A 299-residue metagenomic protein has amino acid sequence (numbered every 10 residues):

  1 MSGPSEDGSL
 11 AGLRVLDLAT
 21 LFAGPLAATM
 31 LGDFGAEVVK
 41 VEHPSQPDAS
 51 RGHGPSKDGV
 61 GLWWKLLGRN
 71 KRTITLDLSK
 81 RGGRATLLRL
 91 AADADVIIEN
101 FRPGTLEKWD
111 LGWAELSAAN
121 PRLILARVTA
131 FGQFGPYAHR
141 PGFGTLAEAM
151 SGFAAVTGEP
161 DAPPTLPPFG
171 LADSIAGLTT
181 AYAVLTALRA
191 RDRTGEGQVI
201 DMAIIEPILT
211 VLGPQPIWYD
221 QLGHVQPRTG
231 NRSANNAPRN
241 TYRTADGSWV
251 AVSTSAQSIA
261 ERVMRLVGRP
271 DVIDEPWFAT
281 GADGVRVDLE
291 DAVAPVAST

Functional and structural regions predicted by a protein language model:
M1-E196: N-terminal helix-loop segment corresponding to the beta1-alpha1 unit of nucleotide/adenylate-binding folds
S45, F131-G132, I204-L209, D246-S248 (+1 more regions): Glycine-rich beta-alpha junction loops
Q46, S233-N235, T244: A short catalytic or substrate-binding loop motif that flags glycine-/basic-rich loops and adjacent residues that bind
P47-A49, D220-Q226: Short Pro/Gly-enriched beta-strand edge/turn motifs at strand-loop
W64, T229-A234, N240-T241: Short Gly/Pro-enriched turn/cap motifs at secondary-structure boundaries
Q133, D161-L171, D192-I208, P227-A234 (+1 more regions): Conserved Rossmann-fold dehydrogenase catalytic segment
G177-G197, T210-L222, M264-P270, E275: Oxidoreductase and adenylate-handling cofactor-binding alpha/beta cores
P238-T299: Aromatic-enriched alpha-helical interface/lid elements that frame and gate functional surfaces
